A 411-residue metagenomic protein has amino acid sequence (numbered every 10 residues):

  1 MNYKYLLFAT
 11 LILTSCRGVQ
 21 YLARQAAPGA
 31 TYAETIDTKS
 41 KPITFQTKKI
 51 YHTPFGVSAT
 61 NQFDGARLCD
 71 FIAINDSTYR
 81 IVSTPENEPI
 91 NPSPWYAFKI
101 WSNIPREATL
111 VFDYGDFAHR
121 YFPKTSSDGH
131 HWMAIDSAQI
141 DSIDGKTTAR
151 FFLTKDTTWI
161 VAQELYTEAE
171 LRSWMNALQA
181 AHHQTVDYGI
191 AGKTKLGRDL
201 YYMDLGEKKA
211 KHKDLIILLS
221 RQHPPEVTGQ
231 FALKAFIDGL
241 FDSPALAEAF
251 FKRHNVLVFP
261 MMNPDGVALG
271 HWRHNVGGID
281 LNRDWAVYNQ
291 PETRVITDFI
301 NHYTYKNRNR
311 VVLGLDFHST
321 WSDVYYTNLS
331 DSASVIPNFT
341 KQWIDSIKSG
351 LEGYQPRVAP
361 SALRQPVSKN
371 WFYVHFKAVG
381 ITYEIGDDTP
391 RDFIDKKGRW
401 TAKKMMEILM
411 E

Functional and structural regions predicted by a protein language model:
Y5-L13: Sec-dependent N-terminal signal peptides
C16-T154: Extreme N-terminal flexible tails
S102, Y114, A162-E164, G206-E207 (+2 more regions): A mature extracytoplasmic/lumenal domain signature
A108-F112, W159, Q230: Short, hydrophobic/aromatic beta-strand segments
S137-H183, G189: Extended acidic/polar, glycine-enriched regions that form or flank non-catalytic beta-rich accessory modules
D187-L205, A210-R357, Y373, G380-D387: Active-site/substrate-binding loop(s) of hydrolase catalytic cores
P360-V379: Short glycine-rich, acidic/polar surface loops and turns
T389-E411: His/Asp/Glu-rich mid-to-C-terminal helical/loop segments that flank catalytic regions of hydrolases
